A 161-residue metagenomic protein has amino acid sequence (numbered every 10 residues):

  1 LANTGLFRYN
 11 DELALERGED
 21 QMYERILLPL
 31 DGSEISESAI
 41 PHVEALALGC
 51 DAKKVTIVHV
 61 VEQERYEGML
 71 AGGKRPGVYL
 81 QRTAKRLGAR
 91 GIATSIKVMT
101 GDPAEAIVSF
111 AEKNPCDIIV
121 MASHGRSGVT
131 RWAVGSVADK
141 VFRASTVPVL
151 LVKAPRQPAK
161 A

Functional and structural regions predicted by a protein language model:
L1-E16, F110-A161: Gly/Ser-rich helix-loop-strand patches that form or flank binding pockets for ribonucleotide-derived cofactors
D11, L15-G73: Small/aliphatic-rich secondary-structure junction motif
M22, L27-L28, V55-I57, R75 (+6 more regions): Short, structured motif recognition centered on aromatic/hydrophobic residues
A39, P76-Y79, V137: Hydrophobic alpha-helical membrane-association signature
A93-I96: Rossmann-fold cofactor-recognition segment
M99-A106: Charged docking surfaces used in two-component/phosphorelay signaling
